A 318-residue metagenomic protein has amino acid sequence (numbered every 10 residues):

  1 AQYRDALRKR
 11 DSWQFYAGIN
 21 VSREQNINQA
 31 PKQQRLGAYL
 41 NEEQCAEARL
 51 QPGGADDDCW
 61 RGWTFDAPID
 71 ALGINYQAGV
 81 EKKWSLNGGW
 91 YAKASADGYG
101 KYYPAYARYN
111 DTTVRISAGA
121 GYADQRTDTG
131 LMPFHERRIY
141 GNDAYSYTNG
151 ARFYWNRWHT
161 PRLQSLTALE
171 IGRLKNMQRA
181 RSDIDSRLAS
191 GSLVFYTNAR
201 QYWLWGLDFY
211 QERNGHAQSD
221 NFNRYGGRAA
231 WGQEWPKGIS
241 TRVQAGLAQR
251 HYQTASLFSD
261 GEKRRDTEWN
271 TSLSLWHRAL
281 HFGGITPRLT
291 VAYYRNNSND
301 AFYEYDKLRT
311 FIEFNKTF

Functional and structural regions predicted by a protein language model:
A1-F318: Gram-negative and organellar
